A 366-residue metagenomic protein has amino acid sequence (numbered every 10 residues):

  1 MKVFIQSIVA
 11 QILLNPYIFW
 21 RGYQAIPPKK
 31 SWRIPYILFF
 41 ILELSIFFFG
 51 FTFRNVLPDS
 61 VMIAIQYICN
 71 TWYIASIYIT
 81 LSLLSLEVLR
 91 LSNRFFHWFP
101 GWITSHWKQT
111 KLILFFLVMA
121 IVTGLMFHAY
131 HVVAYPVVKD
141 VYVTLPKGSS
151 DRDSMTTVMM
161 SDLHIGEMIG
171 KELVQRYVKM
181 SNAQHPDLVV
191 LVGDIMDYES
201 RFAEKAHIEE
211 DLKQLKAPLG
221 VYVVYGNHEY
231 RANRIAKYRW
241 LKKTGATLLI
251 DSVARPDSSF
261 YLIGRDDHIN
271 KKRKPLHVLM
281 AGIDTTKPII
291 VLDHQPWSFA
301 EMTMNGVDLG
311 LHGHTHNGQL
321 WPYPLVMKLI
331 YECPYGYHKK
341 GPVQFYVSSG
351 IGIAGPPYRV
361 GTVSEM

Functional and structural regions predicted by a protein language model:
M1-A134: Non-catalytic terminal accessory segments
K139, T144-M366: Soluble catalytic domains of enzymes that build or remodel membrane lipids, polysaccharides, and related
